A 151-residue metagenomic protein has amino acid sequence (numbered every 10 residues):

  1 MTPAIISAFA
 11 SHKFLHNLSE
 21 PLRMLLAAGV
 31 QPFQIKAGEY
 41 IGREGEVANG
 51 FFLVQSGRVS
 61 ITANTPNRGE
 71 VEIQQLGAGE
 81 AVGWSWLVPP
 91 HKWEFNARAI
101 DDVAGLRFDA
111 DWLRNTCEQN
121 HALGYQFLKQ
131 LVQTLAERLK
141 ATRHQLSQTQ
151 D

Functional and structural regions predicted by a protein language model:
M1-D151: Cytosolic regulatory regions built on CNB/CRP/Popeye-like sensor folds
